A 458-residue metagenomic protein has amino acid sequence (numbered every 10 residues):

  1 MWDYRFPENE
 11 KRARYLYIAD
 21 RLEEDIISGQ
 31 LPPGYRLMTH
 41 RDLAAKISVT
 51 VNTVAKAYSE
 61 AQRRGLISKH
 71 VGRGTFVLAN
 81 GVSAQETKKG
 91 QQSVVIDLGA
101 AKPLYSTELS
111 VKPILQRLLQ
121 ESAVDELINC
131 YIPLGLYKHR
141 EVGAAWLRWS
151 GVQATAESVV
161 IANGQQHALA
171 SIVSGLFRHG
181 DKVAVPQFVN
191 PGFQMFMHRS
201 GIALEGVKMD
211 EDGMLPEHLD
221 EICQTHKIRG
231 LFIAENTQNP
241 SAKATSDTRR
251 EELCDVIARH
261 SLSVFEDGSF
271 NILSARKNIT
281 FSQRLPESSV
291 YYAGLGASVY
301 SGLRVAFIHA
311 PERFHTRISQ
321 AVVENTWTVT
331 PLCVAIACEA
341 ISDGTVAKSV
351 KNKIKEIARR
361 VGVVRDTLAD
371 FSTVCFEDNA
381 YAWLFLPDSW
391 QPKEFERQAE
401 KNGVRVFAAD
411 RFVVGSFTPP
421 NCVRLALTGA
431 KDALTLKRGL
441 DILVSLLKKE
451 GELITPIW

Functional and structural regions predicted by a protein language model:
M1-Q120, E126-Y131, V323-T330, E356 (+6 more regions): N-terminal basic, amphipathic alpha-helical segments
S68-K69, A154, V406-F407: Short beta-strand "wing" residues that participate in macromolecule-binding interfaces
L127-H260, I272-V290, V444-P456: Conserved core of the PLP fold type I
K277-G296, T316-S319, V423: Conserved active-site segment immediately N-terminal to the catalytic lysine that forms the internal aldimine
Y291-K355, G451-E452: Conserved core segment of the aminotransferase class I/II
I354-R365, T373-L386, Q398-E400: Conserved glycine-rich beta-strand-loop-beta hairpin in the small C-terminal domain of fold type I
